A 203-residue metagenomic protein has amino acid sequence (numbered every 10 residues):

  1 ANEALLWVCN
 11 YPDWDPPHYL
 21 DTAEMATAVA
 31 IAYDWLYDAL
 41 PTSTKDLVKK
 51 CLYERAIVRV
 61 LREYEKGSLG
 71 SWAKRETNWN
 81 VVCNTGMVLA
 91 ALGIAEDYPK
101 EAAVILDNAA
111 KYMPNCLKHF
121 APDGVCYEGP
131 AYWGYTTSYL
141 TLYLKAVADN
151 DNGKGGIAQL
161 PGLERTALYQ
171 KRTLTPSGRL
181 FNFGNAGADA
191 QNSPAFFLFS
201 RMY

Functional and structural regions predicted by a protein language model:
A1-L174, A186-G187: Aromatic-lined, polymer-binding surfaces characteristic of secreted/periplasmic polysaccharide-degrading enzymes
D189-Y203: Aromatic (Trp/Tyr) and acidic
